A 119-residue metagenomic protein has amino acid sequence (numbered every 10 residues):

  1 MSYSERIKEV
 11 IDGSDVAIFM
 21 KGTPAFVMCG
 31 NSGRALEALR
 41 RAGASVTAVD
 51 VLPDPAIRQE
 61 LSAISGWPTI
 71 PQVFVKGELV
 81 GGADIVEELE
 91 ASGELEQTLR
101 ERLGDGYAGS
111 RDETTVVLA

Functional and structural regions predicted by a protein language model:
M1-K21, A25-S45, Q59-T69, V75-K76 (+1 more regions): Non-globular targeting/processing and membrane-anchoring segments
P53-I57: Short acidic loop-to-helix transition motifs that present clustered carboxylates
L79: Glycine-rich acetyl-CoA-binding "A-motif" of GNAT/NAT acetyltransferases
